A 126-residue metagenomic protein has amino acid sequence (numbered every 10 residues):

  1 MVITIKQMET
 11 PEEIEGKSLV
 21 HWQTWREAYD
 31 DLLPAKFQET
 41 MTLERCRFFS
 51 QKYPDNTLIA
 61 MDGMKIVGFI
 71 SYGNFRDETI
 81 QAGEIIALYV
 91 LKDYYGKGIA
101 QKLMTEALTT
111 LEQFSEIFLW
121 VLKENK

Functional and structural regions predicted by a protein language model:
V2-T4: Extreme N-terminal starter segment of soluble prokaryotic enzymes
Q7-D93, M104-T110: Acetyl-CoA-dependent GNAT
Y95-K97: Glycine-rich ATP-binding loop(s) of histidine-kinase-like ATPases
Q101, K123-K126: Conserved active-site alpha-helix within GNAT-family acetyltransferase domains
L111-L122: Conserved GNAT acetyl-CoA-binding A-motif
